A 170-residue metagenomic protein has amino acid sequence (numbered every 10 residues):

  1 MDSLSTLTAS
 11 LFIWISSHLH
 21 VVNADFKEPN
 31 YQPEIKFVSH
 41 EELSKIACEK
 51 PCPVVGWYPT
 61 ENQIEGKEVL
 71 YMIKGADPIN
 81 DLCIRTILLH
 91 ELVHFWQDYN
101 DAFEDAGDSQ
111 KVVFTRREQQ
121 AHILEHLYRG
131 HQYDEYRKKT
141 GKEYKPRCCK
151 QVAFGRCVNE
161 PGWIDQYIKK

Functional and structural regions predicted by a protein language model:
M1-P59, R156-V158, G162-W163, K170: A metal-dependent hydrolase signature that marks the N-terminal structural subdomain at the beginning of catalytic folds
H20, V93-D101, H126-Y133: Sec-exported extracytoplasmic/periplasmic mature domains
V22-P33, A102-F114, Y133-Y144: Surface-exposed patches in mature extracellular/periplasmic domains of secreted proteins
S44, C48, I79, Y144-K145 (+1 more regions): Secretory pathway export signals and precursors
I46-L82, L92-Y99: Active-site scaffold of zinc-dependent metalloenzymes
D81-L82, T86, D98-L127: Post-HEXXH active-site segment of zinc metalloproteases
H126-K170: Long, well-structured alpha-helical subdomains associated with metal-dependent extracellular/ecto-lumenal hydrolases
